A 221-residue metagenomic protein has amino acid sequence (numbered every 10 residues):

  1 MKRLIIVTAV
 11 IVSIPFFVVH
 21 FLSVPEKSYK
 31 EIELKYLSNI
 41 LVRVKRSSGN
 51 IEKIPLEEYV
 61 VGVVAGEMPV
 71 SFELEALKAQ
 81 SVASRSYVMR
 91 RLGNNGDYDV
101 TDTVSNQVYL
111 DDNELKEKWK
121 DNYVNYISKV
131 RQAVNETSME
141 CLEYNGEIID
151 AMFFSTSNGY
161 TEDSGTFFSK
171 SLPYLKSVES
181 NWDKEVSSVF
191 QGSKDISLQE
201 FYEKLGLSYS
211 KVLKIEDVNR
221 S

Functional and structural regions predicted by a protein language model:
M1-S221: Conserved, single-site charged/polar hotspot
